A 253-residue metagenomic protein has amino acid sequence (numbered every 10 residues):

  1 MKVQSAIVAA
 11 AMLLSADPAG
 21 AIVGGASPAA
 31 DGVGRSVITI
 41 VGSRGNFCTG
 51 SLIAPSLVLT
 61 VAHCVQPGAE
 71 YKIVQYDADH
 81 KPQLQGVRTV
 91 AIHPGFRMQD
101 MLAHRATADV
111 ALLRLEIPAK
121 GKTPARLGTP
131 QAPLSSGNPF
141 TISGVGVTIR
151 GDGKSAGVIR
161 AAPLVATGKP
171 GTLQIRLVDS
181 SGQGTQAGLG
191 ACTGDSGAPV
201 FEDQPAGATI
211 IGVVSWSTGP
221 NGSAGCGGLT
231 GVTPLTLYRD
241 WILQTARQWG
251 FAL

Functional and structural regions predicted by a protein language model:
M1-A9: Sec-dependent signal peptide recognition, specifically the positively charged N-region followed immediately by
S15-A16: N-terminal signal peptide c-region/cleavage motif recognized by signal peptidases
I22, A29-D31, S36-V37, G42 (+6 more regions): C-terminal subregion of chymotrypsin/trypsin-like serine protease catalytic domains
V23-G32, Q66, Y71-G121, L127-A132 (+1 more regions): Conserved catalytic-core segment of clan PA serine endopeptidases
I38-I40, Y71-I73, V90, L113 (+2 more regions): Hydrophobic beta-strand residues in large extracellular and virion-surface proteins
A91-F96, A119, G146, G168-P170 (+2 more regions): A generic structural motif
F96-M101, I149-G151, Q186, P220-A224: A short, acidic/glycine-rich surface segment
T107-G188, G228-L229, L235-D240: Chymotrypsin/trypsin-fold serine protease catalytic domain
